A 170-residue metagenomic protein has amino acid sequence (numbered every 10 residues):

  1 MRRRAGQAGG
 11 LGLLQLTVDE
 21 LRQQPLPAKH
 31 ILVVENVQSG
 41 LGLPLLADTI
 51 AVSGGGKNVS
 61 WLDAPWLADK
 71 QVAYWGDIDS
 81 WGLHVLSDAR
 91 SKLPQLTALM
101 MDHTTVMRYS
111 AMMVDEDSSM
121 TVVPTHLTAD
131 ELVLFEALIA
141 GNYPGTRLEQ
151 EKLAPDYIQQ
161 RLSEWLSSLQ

Functional and structural regions predicted by a protein language model:
M1-Q71, W81, S87-K92, T97 (+1 more regions): Nucleic-acid enzyme cleavage-core boundary/entry regions
D77: Catalytic palm subdomain of template-directed nucleic-acid polymerases, centered on the conserved carboxylate motif
